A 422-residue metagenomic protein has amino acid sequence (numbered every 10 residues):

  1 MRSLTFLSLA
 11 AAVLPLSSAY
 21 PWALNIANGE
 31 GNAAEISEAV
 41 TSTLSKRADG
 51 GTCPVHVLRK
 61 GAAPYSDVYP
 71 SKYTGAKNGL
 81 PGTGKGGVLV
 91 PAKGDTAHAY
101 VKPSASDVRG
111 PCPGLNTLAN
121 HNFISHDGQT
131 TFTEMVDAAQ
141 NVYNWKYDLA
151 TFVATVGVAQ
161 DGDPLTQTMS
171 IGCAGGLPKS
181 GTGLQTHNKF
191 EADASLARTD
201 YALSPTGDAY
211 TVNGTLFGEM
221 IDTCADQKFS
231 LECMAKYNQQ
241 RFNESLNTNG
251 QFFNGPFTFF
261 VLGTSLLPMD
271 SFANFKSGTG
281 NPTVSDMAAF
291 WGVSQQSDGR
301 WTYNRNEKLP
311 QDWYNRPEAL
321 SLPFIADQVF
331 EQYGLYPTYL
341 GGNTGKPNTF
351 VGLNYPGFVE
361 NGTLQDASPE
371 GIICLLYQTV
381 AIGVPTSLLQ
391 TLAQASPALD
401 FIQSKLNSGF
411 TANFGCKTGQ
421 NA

Functional and structural regions predicted by a protein language model:
M1-S3, N421-A422: A positional/structural detector of protein chain ends, strongest at the extreme C-terminus and weakly at the extreme
R2-A19: Cleavable N-terminal signal peptides of Sec/SRP-targeted secreted and luminal proteins
S8-A11, L115-N116, A139: Short, well-ordered alpha-helical packing segments
S18-R109, P113-G114, I124-A422: Polar/charged low-complexity regulatory segments
